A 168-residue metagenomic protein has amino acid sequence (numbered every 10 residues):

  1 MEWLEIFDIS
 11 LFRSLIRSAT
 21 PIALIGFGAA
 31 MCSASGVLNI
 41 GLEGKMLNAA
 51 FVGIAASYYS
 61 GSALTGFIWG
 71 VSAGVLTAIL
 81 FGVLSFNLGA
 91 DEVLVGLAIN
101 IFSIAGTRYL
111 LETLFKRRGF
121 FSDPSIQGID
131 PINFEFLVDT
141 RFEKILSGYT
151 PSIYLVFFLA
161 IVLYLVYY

Functional and structural regions predicted by a protein language model:
M1-I6, Y58-S60: Helix-coil boundary and interhelical linker segments in multi-pass alpha-helical membrane proteins
L4-F12, Y109-L110, R117-R118: N-terminal presequences and immediately downstream first alpha-helices
E5-S14, L64, R141-Y154: Interfacial loop-to-helix junctions that mark the boundaries of transmembrane helices in multi-pass membrane
S10-Y59, F67, S72, L76-V93: Single transmembrane alpha-helix segments in multi-pass membrane proteins
A49-F51, A98-T107: Small-residue-rich segments of transmembrane alpha-helices in multi-pass membrane proteins, especially helix faces
A56-S57, A63, E112-F115: Short, charged/polar low-complexity linear motifs in solvent-exposed/disordered segments
G61-S62, Y168: Transmembrane helix-loop junctions in multi-pass membrane proteins
S103-Y168: Transmembrane helix-bundle core of multi-pass membrane transporters and related energy-transducing complexes
